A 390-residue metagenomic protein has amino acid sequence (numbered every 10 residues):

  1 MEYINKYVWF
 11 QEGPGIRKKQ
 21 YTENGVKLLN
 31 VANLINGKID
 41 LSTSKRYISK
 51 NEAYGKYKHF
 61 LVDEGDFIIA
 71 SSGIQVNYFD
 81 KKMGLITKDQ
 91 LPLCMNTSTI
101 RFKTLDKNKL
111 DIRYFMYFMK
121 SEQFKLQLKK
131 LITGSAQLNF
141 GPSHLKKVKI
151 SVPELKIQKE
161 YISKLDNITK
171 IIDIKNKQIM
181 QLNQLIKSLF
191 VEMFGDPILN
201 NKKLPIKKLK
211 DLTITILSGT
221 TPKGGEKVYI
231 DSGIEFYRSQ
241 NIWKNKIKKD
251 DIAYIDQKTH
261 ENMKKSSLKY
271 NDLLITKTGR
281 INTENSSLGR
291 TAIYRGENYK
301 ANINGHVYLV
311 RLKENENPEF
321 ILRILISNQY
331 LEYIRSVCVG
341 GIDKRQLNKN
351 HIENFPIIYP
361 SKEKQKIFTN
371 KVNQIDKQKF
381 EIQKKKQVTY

Functional and structural regions predicted by a protein language model:
M1-G15, K147-I162, Q178-T220, N354-T369 (+1 more regions): Non-catalytic DNA-recognition/assembly elements of restriction-modification systems
E2-K19, N33-F67, K210-G225, Q240-T276: Sequence-specific dsDNA recognition surfaces
G15-K18, L91-I100, L110-R113, K125-K156 (+3 more regions): A short glycine-rich beta-alpha junction/loop motif
R17-N24, T43, K130-I132, K202-P205 (+3 more regions): Short coil/turn segments at secondary-structure boundaries
N30, Y57-K120, R238, K264-I326: A short beta-sheet element
G37-I39, Y78-F79, E160, N245-I247 (+1 more regions): Short helix/loop capping segments that flank catalytic or ligand/cofactor-binding pockets
D166, K175: Conserved glycine-bearing catalytic or ligand-binding loops at nucleotide- and phosphate-handling centers of large
